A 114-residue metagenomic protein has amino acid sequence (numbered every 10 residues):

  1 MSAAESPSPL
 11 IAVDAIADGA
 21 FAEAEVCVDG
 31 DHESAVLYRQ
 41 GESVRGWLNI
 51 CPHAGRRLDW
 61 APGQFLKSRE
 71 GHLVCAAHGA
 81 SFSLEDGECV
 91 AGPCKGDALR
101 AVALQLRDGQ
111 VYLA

Functional and structural regions predicted by a protein language model:
M1-S68, S83-L84, A98-A114: N-terminal pre-ligand scaffold of iron-sulfur
C51, C75-H78: Short cysteine clusters
F65-L73, C89-D97: Short cysteine/histidine-rich metal-coordination sites, predominantly Zn2+-binding motifs
F82-S83, A91: Short beta-strand His + acidic residue motifs that chelate non-heme Fe in jelly-roll/DSBH and cupin folds
